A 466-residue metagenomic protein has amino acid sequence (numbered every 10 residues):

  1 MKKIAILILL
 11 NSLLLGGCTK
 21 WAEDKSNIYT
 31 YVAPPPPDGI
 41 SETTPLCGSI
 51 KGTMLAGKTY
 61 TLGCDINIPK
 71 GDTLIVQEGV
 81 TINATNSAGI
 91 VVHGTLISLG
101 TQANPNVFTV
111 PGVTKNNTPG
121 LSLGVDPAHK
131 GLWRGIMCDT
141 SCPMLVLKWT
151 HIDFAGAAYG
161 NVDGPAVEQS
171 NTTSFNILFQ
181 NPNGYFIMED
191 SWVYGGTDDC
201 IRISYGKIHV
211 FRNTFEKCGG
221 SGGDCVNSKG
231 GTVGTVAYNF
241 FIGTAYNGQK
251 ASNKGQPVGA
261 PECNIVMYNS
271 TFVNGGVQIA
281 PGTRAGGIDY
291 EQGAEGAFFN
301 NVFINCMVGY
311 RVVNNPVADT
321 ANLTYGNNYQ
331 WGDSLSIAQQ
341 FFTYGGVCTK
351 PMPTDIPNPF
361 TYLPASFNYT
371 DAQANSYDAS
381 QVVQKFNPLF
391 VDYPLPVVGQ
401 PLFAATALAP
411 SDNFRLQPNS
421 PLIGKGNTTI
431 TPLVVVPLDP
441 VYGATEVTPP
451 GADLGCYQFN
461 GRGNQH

Functional and structural regions predicted by a protein language model:
M1-I4: Positively charged n-region of N-terminal signal peptides that target proteins for export
L7-I8: Sec-dependent N-terminal signal peptides
L14-G17: C-terminal motif of bacterial Sec signal peptides marking the signal peptidase cleavage site
K20-L74, S87-L96, T109-K425, T429 (+1 more regions): Extracellular beta-rich repeat passengers
